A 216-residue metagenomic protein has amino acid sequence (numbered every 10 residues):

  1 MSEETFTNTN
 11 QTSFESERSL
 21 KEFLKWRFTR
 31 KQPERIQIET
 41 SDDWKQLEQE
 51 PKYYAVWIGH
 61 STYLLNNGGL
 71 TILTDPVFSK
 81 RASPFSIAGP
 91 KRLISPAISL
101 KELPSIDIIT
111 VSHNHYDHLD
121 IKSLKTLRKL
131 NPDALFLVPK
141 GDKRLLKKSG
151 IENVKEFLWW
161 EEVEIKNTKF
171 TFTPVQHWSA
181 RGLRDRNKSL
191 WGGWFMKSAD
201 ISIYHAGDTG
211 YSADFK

Functional and structural regions predicted by a protein language model:
M1-K91, P96-E102, M196-G207: Metallo-beta-lactamase
E3, I87-V138, N153: Active-site metal-binding motif and surrounding structural segment of the metallo-beta-lactamase
G59, P139-L145, L158-W160: Short, polar loop motifs at secondary-structure junctions
P76-F78, N114, V175-H177, G207-T209: Active-site metal-binding loops of divalent metal-dependent hydrolases
H115-L119, K143-L145, E161-E164, W178-A180 (+1 more regions): Active-site environment of divalent metal-dependent phosphoester hydrolases
K122, S179-K216: Active-site-proximal loop/helix segments of hydrolase catalytic cores
L135, K147-K166: Binuclear metal-ion centers of metallo-dependent hydrolases, dominated by the metallo-beta-lactamase
E156, E162-L183: Flexible, acidic/histidine-containing loops and adjacent segments that form or flank the divalent-metal
